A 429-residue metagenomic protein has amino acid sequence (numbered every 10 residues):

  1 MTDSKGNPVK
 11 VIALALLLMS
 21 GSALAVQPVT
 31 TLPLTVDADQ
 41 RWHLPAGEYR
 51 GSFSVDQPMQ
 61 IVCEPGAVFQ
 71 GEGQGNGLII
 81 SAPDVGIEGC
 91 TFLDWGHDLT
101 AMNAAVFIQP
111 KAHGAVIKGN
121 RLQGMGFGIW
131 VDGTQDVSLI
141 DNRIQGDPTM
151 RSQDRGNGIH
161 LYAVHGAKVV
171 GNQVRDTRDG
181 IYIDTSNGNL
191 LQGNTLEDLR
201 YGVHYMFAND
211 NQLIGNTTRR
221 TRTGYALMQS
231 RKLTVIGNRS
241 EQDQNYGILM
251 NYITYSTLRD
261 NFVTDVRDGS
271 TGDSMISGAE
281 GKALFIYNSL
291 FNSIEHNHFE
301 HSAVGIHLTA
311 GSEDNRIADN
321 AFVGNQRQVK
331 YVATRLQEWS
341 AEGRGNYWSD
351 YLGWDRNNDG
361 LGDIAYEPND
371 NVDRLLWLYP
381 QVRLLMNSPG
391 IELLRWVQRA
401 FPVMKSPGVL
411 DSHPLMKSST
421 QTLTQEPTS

Functional and structural regions predicted by a protein language model:
S20-S22: N-terminal signal peptide c-region/cleavage motif recognized by signal peptidases
L24-R41, D350: Right-handed parallel beta-helix/beta-solenoid
P33, D39-R41, A46, S52 (+20 more regions): Detector for repetitive beta-architecture
L34-A38, Y49-V62, F69-H113, F127-T134 (+1 more regions): Extracellular beta-strand-rich solenoid/capping regions of secreted or surface-exposed proteins that bind or remodel
H43, S54, V62, Q70 (+22 more regions): Extracellular beta-strand solenoid repeats
G71-I79, L99-I108, G124-V131, R151-Y162 (+7 more regions): Extracellular beta-strand/beta-solenoid scaffold signature
D141, F262-F285, N292-H296, E300-S429: Functionally critical loop-and-helix segments that line ligand-binding/catalytic clefts of soluble enzyme domains
